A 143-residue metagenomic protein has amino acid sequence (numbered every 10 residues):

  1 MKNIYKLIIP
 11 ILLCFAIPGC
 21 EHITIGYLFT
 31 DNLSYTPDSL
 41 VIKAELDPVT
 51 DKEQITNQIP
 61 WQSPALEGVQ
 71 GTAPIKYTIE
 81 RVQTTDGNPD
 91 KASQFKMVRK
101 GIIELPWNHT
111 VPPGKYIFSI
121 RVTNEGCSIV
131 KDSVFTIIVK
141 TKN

Functional and structural regions predicted by a protein language model:
K2-N3, P106: Serine/threonine-rich low-complexity intrinsically disordered regions
N3-P10: Sec-dependent signal peptide recognition, specifically the positively charged N-region followed immediately by
F15-G19: C-terminal motif of bacterial Sec signal peptides marking the signal peptidase cleavage site
E21-N143: Non-catalytic macromolecular-recognition regions in eukaryotic signaling proteins
